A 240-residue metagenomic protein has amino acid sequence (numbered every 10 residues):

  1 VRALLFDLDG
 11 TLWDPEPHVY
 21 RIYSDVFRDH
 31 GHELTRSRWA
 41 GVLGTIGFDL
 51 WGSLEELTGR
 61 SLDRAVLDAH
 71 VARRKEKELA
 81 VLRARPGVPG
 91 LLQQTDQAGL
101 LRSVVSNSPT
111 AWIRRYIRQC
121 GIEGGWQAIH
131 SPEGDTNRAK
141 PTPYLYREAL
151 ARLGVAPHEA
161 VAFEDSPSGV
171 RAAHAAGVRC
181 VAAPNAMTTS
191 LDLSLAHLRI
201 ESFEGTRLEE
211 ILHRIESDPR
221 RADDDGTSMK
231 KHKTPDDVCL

Functional and structural regions predicted by a protein language model:
V1-A40: Active-site neighborhood of HAD-like aspartate-dependent phosphohydrolases
V1-R2, Q93-D96, L100, T110 (+1 more regions): Asp-based, Mg2+/Mn2+-dependent phosphohydrolase catalytic module
T11, S106-S108: Conserved phosphate-coupling serine/threonine residues in phosphotransfer and NTP-handling enzymes
L12, A84, A162-F163: Conserved SAM-binding loop
S24-F27, I46-S61, Y116, A149-L150: Helix-loop "lid/cap" segments that line or gate small-molecule binding pockets
H32-L34, R60, I122, G154-V155: Helix N-cap/coil-helix junction residues
E33, S53-Q93, A98-L100: Metal-dependent phosphoesterase signature
